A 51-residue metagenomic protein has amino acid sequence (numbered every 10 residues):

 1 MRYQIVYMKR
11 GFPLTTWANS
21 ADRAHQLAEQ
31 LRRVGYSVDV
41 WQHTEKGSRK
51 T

Functional and structural regions predicted by a protein language model:
M1-L14, V40-H43: Short aromatic-glycine-(Arg/Gly/Cys) micro-motifs in beta-strand/loop hairpins
Q4, Q30-L31: Non-catalytic effector/regulatory segments
G11-W17, G47-T51: Surface-exposed loop/edge segments in extracytoplasmic proteins
S20: GIY-YIG-like beta-to-alpha core
L31-T51: Short, mixed-charge low-complexity intrinsically disordered segments
